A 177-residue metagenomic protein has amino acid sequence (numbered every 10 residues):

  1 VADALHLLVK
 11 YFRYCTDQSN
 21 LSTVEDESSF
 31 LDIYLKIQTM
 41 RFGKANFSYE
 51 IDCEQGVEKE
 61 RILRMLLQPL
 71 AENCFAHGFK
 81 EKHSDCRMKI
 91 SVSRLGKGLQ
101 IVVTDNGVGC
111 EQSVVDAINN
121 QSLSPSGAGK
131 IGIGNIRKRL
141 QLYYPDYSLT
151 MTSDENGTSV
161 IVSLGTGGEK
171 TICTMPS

Functional and structural regions predicted by a protein language model:
V1-M151, T158-I161: Two-component histidine phosphotransfer core
S153-S177: C-terminal end segment of the histidine kinase catalytic
